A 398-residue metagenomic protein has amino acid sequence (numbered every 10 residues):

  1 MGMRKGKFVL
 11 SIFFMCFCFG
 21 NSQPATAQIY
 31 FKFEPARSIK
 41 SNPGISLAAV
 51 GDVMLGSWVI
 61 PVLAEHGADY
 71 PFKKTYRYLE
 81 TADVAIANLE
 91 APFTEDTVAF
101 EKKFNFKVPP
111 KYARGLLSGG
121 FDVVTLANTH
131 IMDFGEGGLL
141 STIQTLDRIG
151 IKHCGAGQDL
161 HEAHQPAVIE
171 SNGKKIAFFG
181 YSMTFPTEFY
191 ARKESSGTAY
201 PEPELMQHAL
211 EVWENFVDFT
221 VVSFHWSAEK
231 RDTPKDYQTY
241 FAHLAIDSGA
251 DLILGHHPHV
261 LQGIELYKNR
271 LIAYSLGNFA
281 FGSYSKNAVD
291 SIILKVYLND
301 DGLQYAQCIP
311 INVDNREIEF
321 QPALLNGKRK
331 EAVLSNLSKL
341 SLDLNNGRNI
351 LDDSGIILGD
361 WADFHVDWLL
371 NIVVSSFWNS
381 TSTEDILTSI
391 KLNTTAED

Functional and structural regions predicted by a protein language model:
M1-L10: Bacterial N-terminal signal peptides that target proteins for export
K5, F19, A396-E397: Intrinsic disorder/low-complexity signal
G6, C16, A27: Short, flexible, solvent-exposed loop/turn segments with mixed acidic/basic and small polar residues
S11-G20: Bacterial N-terminal signal peptides
A25-D398: Acidic, metal/ion-coordinating pockets
